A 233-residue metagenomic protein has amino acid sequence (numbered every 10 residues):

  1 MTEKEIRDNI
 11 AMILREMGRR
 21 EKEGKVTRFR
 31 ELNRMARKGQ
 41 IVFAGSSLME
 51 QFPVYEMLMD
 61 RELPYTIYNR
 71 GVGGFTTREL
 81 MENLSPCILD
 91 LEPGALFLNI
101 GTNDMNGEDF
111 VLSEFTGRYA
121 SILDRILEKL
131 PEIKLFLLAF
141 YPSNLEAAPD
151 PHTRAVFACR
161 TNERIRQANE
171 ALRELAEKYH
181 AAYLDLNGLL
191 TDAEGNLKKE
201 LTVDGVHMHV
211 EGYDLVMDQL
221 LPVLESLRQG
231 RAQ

Functional and structural regions predicted by a protein language model:
M1-V42, M49, P53-Y55, M59-L63 (+2 more regions): N-terminal secretory targeting modules
V42-A44, Y68, L96: Conserved beta-strand elements of the Class I
A44-G45, L138: Short hydrophobic segments within beta-strands
S47-L48, G71: Catalytic nucleophile serine of serine hydrolases, specifically the conserved "nucleophile elbow" pentapeptide
E62-T66, E132-I133: A generic structural motif
Y65-T76: A short beta-strand-loop structural module common to alpha/beta enzyme folds
T76-E82: Structural motif
E82-Q233: Alpha-helical cap/lid subdomain in secreted, periplasmic, or secretory-pathway luminal O-acyl-processing enzymes
